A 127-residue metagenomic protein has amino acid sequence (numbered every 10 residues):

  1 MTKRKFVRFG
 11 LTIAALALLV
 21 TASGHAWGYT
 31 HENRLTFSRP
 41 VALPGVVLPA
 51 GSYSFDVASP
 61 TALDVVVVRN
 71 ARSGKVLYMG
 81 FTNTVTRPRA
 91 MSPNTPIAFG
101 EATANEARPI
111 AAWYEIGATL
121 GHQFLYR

Functional and structural regions predicted by a protein language model:
M1-F6: N-terminal secretory signal peptides that target proteins for export/translocation
G10-T21: Bacterial N-terminal signal peptides
A22-A42: Short acidic, Pro/Gly- and aromatic-enriched capping/linker segments at domain boundaries
G51-D56: A short tyrosine-centered beta-strand micro-motif
A62-V66: Short aromatic-glycine-enriched beta-strand elements
V68-E115: Mid-chain, structured segments of secreted extracytoplasmic proteins
G117-Y126: Short, low-complexity, Pro/Ser/Thr/Gly-rich segments in the mature regions of secreted, periplasmic
